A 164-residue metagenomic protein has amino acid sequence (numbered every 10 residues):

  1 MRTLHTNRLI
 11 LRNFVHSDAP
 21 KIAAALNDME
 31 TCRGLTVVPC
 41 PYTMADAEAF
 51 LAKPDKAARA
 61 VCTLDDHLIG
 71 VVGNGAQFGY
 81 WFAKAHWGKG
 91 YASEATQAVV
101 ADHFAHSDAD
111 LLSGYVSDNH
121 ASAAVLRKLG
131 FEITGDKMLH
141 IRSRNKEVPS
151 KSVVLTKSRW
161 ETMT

Functional and structural regions predicted by a protein language model:
M1-R33, K56-T164: Acyl-donor (CoA/ACP) binding surface of acyl/acetyltransferases
E30-L51: Conserved GNAT-fold acetyl-CoA-binding loop/helix
